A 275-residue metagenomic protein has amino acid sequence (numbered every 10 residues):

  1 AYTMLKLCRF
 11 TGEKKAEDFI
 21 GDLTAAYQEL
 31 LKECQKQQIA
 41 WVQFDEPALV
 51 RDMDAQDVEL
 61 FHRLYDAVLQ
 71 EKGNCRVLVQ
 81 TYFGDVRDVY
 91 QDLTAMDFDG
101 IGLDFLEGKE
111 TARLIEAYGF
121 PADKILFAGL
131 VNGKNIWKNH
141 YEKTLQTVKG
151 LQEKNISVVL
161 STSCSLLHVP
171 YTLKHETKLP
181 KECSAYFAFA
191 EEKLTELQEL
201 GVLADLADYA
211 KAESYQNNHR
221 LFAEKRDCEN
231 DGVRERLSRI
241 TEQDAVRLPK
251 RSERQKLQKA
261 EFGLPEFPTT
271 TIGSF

Functional and structural regions predicted by a protein language model:
A1-F275: Domain-level signal for soluble alpha/beta catalytic cores
